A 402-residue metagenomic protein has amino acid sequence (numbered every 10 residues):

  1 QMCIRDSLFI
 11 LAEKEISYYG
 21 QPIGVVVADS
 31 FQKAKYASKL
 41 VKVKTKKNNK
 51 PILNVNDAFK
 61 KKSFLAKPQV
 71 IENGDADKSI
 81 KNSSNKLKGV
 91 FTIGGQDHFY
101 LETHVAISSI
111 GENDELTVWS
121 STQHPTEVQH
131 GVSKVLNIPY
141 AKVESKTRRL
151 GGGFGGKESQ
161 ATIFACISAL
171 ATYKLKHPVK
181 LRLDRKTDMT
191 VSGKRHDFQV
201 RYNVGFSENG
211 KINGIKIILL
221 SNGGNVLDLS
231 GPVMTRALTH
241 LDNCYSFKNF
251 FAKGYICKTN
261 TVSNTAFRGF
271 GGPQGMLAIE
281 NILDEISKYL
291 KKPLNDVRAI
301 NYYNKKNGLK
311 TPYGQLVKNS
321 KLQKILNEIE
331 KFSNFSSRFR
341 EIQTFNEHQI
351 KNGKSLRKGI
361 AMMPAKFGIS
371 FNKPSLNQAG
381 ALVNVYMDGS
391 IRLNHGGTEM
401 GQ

Functional and structural regions predicted by a protein language model:
Q1, R5-Q402: Structural alpha/beta core scaffold segments of enzyme domains
